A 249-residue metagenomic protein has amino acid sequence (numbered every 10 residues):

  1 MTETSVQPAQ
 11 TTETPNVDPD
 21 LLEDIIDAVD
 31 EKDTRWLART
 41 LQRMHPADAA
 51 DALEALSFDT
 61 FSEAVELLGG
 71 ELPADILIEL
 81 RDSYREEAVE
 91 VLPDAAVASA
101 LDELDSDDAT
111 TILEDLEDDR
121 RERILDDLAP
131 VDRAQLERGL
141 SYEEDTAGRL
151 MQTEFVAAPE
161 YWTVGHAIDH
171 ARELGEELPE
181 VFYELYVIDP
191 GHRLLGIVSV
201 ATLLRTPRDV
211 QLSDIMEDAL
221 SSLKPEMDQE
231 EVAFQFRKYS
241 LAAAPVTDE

Functional and structural regions predicted by a protein language model:
M1-E249: Hydrophobic packing positions in regular secondary-structure scaffolds
